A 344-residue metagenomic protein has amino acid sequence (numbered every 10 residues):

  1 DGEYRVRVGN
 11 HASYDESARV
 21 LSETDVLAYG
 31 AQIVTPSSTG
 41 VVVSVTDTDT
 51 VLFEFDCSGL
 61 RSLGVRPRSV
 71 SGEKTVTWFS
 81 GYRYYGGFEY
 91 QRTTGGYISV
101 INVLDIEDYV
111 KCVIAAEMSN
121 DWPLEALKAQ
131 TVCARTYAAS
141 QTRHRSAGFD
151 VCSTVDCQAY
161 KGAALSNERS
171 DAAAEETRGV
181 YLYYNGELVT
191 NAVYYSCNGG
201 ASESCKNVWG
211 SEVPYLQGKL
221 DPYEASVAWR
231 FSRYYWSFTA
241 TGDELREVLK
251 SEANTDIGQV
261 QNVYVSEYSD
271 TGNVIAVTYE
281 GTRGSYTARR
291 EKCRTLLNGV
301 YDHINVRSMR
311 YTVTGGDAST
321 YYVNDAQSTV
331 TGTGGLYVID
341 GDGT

Functional and structural regions predicted by a protein language model:
D1-T344: Conserved, single-site charged/polar hotspot
